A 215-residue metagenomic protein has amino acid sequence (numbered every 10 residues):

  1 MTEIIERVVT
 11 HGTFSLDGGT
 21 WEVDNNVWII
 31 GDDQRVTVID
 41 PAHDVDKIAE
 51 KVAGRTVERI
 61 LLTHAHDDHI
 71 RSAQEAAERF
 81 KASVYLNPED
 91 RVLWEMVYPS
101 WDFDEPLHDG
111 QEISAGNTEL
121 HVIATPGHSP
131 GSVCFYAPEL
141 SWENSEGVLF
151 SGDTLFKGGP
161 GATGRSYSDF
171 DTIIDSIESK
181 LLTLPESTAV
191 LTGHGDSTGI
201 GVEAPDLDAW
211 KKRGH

Functional and structural regions predicted by a protein language model:
T2-R55, C134-S151: Conserved beta-strand hairpin/beta-sheet module of binuclear metal-dependent hydrolase folds, prominently
V8-V9, L107, T125: Hydrophobic residues at beta-strand termini and immediately following loops that shape nucleotide-binding pockets
T13, E89-R91, L155: Short, acidic/turn-prone active-site loops that include or flank metal/cofactor- and phosphate-binding residues
G18-T20, D104, A124-H128: Short Gly/Pro-enriched turn/cap motifs at secondary-structure boundaries
E22-V23, V36, H43-E119, P138 (+2 more regions): Active-site HxH/HxHxD metal-binding segment of metal-dependent hydrolases
V36, E119, P130-H215: Metallo-beta-lactamase
I60-I70, A124-S132, V190-T198: Histidine-centered catalytic micro-motifs
E75, A124, S179-K180: Generic structural signal for isolated residues within well-ordered alpha-helices
